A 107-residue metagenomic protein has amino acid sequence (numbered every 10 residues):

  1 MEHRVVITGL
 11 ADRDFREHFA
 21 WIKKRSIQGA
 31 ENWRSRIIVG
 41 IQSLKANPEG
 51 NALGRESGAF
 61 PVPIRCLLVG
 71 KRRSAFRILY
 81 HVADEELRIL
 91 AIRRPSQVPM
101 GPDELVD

Functional and structural regions predicted by a protein language model:
M1, A20, E31-W33, V62 (+3 more regions): Short alpha-helical segments used as structural interaction elements across diverse proteins
M1-I38: Arg/Lys-rich, positively charged N-terminal/basic patches that mediate binding to nucleic acids
H18, G40-S43, C66, I78: Residue-level recognition of specific faces of alpha-helices
Q42-R72: A short, surface-exposed loop/turn module that caps and links secondary-structure elements
V69-D107: Enriched for short, Lys/Arg-rich terminal
